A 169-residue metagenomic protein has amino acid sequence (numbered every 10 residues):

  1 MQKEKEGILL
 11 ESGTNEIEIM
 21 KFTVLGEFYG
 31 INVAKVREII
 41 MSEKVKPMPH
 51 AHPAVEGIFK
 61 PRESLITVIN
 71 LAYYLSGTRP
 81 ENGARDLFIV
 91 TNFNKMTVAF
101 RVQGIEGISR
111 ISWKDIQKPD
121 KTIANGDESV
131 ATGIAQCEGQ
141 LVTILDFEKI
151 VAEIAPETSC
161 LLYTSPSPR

Functional and structural regions predicted by a protein language model:
G7-H50: The feature marks the first
L9, E18, V68-T97: DNA polymerase processivity clamps
Y29-I31, L65-I69, F100, L141-L145: Short, structured motif recognition centered on aromatic/hydrophobic residues
V36-V55, F59, G104-Q136: Flexible, small-/acidic-enriched active-site or ligand-binding loops
E56, P61-Y74: Glycine/acidic-rich beta-strand-loop module
T122-L162: Mixed-charge, glycine-accented linear interaction segment located at domain edges/termini
Y163-R169: Conserved small/polar residues in nucleotide/adenosyl-binding loops
